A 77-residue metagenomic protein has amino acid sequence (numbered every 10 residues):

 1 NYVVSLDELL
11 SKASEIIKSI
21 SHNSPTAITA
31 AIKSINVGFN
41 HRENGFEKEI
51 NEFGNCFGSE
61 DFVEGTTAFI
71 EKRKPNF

Functional and structural regions predicted by a protein language model:
N1-E47, F77: C-terminal long alpha-helix characteristic of the crotonase
K72-R73: Generic structural signal for alpha-helix termini and adjacent loop/cap motifs
